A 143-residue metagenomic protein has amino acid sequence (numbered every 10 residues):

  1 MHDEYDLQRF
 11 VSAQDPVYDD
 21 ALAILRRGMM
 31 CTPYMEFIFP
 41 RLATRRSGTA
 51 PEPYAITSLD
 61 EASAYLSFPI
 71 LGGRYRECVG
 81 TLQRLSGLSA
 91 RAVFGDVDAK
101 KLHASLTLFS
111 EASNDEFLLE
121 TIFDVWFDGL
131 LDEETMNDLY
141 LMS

Functional and structural regions predicted by a protein language model:
M1-D19: Extreme N-terminal tail/first-helix region
A21-G28, S89-F94: Short helix-to-loop capping/linker segments positioned immediately adjacent to catalytic or ligand/cofactor-binding
L22, S63, L106-T107, D124: Amphipathic alpha-helical segments within well-ordered protein domains
I24-T57: Hydrophobic/aromatic-rich, well-ordered segments within soluble, folded domains that form packed cores
T44-T49, S110-E120: Short helix-capping/linker segments at secondary-structure and domain boundaries
T49, Y54-G73: Chitinase-like catalytic core of GlcNAc-active glycosidases
A64-S113: Mid-chain, well-packed structural core segment of small domains
N114-S143: Charged phosphate-binding loop/patch that engages nucleotide di/tri-phosphates or the phosphate backbone of nucleic
